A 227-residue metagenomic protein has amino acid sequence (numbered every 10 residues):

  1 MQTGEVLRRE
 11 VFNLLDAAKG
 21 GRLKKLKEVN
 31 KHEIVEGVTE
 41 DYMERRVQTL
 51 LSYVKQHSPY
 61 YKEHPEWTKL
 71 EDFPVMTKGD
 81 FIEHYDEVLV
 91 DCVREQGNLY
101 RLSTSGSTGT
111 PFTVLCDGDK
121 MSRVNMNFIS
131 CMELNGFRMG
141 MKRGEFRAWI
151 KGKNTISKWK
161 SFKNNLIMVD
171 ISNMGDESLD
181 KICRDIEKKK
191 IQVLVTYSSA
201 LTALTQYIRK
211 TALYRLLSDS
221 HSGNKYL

Functional and structural regions predicted by a protein language model:
M1-S103, T110-M141, K188-V195, R215: Nucleotide 5′-phosphate-binding alpha/beta core
L102-S103, K158-W159, T211-A212: Short, flexible, solvent-exposed loop/turn segments with mixed acidic/basic and small polar residues
K120, S199-A200, Y226: Short beta->alpha linker loops
C131, K181, D185-K188, Y207-T211: A generic secondary-structure signal
K142-A200: AMP-binding/adenylate-forming
A200-L217: Adenylate-forming
S220-L227: Short gly/Ser/Thr-rich phosphate-binding loop of adenylate-forming enzymes
